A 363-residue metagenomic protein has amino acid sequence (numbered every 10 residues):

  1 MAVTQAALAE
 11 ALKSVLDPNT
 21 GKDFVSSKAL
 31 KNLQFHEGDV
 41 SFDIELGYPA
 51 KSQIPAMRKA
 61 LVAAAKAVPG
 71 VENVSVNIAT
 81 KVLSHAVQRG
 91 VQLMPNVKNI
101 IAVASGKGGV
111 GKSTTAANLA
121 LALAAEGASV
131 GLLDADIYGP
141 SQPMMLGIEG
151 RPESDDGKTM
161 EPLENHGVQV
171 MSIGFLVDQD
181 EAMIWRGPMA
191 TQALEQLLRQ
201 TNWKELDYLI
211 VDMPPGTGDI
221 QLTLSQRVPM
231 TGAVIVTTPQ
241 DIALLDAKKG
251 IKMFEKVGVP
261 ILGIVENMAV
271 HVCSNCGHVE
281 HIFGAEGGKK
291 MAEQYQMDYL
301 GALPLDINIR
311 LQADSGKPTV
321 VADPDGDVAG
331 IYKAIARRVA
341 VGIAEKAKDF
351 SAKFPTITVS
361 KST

Functional and structural regions predicted by a protein language model:
M1-K31, V68: N-proximal, solvent-exposed amphipathic alpha-helical segments enriched in charged/polar residues
Q5-L8, A29, H36-S41, E45-S75: Short, non-transmembrane amphipathic alpha-helical segments
S27, A67, V74-K98: Short, basic phosphate-binding NTP loop
V91, W203, D207-Y208, P214-S315: Conserved catalytic-core segment of NTP-binding enzymes
I100-I137, I251: Walker A/P-loop phosphate-binding motif and the immediately C-terminal alpha-helix
L123-W185, T191-R199: Phosphate-binding loop that captures ATP/GTP phosphates
S315-G326: C-terminal boundary of histidine-terminating zinc-finger modules
A334, R338, K348-T363: A short, charged, Gly/Pro-tolerant segment at domain boundaries
